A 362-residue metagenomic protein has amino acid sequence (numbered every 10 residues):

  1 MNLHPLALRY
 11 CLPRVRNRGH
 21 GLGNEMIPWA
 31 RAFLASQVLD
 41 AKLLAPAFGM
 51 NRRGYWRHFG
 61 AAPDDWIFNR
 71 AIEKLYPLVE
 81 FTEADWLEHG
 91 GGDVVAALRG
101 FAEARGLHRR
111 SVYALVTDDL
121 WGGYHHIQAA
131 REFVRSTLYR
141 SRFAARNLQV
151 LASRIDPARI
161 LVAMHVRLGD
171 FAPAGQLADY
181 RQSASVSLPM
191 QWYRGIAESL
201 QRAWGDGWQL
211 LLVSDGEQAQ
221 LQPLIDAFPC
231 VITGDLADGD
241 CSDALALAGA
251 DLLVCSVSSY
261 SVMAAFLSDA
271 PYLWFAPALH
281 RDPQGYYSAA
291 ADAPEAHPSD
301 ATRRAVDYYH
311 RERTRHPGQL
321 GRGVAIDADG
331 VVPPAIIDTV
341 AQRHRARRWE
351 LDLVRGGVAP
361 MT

Functional and structural regions predicted by a protein language model:
L3-R181: Secretory-pathway glycan-assembly enzymes, especially type II membrane glycosyltransferases that use nucleotide-sugar
R18-E25, S183, V254, P294-A305: Short, charged/polar micro-motifs that form catalytic or ligand-binding hotspots
R18-P28, S185-P189, G239, D243-A246 (+1 more regions): Aromatic-acidic/polar surface patches that form glycan- and anion
Q37-G49, L267-D300: Gly/Pro- and small hydrophobic-enriched strand-loop and loop-to-helix capping segments that sit at the rims
F48-R53, W121-G122, R167-F171, Y193 (+4 more regions): Short, solvent-exposed loop/turn segments at secondary-structure junctions
F171-Q209: Conserved catalytic-core segment of nucleotide-activated headgroup transferases in glycan assembly
S199-S288: Donor-binding and catalytic core of enzymes assembling or modifying cell-surface/extracellular glycoconjugates
P283-T362: Leloir-type glycosyltransferase catalytic cores
